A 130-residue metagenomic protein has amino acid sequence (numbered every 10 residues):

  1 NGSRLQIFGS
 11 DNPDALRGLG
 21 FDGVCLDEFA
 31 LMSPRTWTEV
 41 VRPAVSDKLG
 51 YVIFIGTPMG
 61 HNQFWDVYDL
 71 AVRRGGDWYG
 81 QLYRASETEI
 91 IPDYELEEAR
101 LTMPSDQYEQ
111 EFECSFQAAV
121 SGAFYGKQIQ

Functional and structural regions predicted by a protein language model:
N1-D22: Inter-Walker segment of RecA-like/P-loop motor cores
S3-R4, Y51, D77-Y79, Y108 (+1 more regions): A generic secondary-structure signal marking the coil-to-beta-strand transition
L16, F64, F112: Short clusters of hydrophobic/aromatic residues that line enzyme substrate/ligand-binding pockets
G20-C25, L49-Y51: Short, surface-exposed connector motifs at secondary-structure boundaries
D27-F29: Walker B catalytic acidic pair
L31-M103: ASCE P-loop NTPase helicase motor core
T88-Q130: ATPase catalytic-site recognition across NTP-hydrolyzing enzymes
